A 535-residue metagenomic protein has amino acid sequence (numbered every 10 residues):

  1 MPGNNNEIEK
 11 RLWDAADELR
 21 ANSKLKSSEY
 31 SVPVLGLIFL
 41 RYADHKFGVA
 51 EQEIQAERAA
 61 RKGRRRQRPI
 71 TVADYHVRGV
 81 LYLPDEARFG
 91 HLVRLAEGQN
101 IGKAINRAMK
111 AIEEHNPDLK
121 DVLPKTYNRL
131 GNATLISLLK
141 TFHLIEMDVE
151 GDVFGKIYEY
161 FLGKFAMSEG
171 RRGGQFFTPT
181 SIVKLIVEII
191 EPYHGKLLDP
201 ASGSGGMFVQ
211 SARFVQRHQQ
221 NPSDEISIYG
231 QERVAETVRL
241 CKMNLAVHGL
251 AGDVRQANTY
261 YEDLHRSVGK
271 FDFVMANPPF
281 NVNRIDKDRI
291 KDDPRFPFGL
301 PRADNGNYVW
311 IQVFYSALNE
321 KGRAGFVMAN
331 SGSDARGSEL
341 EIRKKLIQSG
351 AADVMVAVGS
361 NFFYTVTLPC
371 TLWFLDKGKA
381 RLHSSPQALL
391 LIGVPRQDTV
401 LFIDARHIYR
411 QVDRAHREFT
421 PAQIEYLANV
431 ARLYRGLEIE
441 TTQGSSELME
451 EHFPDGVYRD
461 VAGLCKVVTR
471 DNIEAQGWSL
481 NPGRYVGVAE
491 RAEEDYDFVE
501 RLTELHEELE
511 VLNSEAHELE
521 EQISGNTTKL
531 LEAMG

Functional and structural regions predicted by a protein language model:
M1-Y193, D253-S267, A357-N361, G378 (+4 more regions): Non-catalytic, mostly N-terminal accessory regions of nucleic-acid modification and defense proteins
S27-Y30, V34-I38, V238, K242 (+1 more regions): Conserved Class I SAM-dependent methyltransferase catalytic core
Y30, F271, D293-R295, N305-G306 (+9 more regions): Active-site lining segments that contact anionic ligands and/or coordinate catalytic metals
R41-I54, F165, V215, Q219 (+4 more regions): A generic secondary-structure signal for well-formed alpha-helical elements
R172-A276, N281-I285, I290-P297, Y308 (+4 more regions): Conserved S-adenosyl-L-methionine
V209, R239, A276-P278, Y308-Q312 (+12 more regions): Feature representing long, continuous alpha-helical segments
I285-N305, N330-S338, G359-T365, R414-A422 (+1 more regions): Short, contiguous acidic/charged loop-to-helix segments that flank catalytic cores in large enzymes
L382, L389-L391: Leucine-biased recognition of intrinsically disordered, low-complexity hydrophobic segments
